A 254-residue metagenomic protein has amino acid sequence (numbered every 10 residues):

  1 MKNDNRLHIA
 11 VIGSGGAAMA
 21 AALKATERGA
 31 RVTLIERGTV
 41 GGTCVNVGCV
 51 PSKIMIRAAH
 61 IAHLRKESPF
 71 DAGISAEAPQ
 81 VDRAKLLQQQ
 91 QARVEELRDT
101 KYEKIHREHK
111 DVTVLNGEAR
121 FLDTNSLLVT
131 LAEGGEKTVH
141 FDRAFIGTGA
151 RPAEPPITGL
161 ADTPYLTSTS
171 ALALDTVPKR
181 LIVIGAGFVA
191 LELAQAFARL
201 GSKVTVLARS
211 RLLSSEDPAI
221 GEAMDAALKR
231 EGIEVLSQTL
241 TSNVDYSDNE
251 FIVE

Functional and structural regions predicted by a protein language model:
K2-G15, V177-G187: Beta1/beta-strand and adjacent pyrophosphate-binding region of the FAD-binding site in flavoprotein oxidoreductases
N3-R6, L23-A30, I35-V177, S210-S214 (+3 more regions): Glycine-rich flavin
L7-L34, A190-R199: N-terminal Rossmann-like FAD-binding beta1-loop-alpha1 element of flavoenzymes
A84, T205-R209, L236-Q238: Short beta-strands and strand-loop turn motifs
D175-R211, S215-E216: Rossmann-like NAD(P)H-binding beta-loop-alpha module
Q195, I233, L240: N-terminal Rossmann-like NAD(P)+-binding domain of SDR-like oxidoreductases, especially those catalyzing
G201-K203, I233, V253: A short helix->loop->beta-strand "cap" motif at the edges of active sites that frequently abuts
